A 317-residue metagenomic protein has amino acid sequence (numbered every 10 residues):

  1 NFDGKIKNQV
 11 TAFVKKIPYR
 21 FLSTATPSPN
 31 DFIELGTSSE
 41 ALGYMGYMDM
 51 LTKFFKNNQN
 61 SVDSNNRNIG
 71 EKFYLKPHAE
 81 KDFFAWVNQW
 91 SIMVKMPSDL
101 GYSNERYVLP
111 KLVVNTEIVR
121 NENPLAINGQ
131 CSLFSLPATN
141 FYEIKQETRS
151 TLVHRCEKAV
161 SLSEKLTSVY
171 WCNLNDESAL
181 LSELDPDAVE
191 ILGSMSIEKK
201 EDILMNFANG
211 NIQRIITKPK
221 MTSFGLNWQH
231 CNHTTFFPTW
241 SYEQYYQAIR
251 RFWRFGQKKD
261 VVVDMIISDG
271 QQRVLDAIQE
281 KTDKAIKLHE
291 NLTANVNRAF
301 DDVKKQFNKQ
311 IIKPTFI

Functional and structural regions predicted by a protein language model:
G4-S98, Q257: Conserved P-loop NTPase motor "coupling/switch" region that bridges the ATPase
K16-Y19, V113, Q229-H233, Q257-V263: Short glycine-/polar-rich loops that comprise or flank the Walker A/P-loop and associated switch/sensor motifs
E34-T37, L226-P238, V261-D264: A short beta-strand element within the Helicase C-terminal
G46-V62, P97-G129: Interdomain hinge/linker at the junction between the two RecA-like core domains of SF2 helicases
E71-F73, P77, K81-A85, V113-T151: Conserved interdomain linker/interface between the two RecA-like ATPase lobes of SF2 helicase motors
E147-N173: Conserved interdomain hinge at the start of the Helicase C-terminal
V169-W171, A179-L180, P186-T222: Conserved helicase ATPase core of P-loop NTP-dependent helicases/translocases
W240-I317: A conserved SF2-helicase RecA2
